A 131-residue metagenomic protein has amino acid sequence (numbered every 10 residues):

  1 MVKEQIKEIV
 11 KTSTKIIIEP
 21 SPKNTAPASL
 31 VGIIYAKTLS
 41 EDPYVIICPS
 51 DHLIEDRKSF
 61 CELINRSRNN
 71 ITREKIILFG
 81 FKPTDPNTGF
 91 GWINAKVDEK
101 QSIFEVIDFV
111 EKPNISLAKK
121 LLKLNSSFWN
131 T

Functional and structural regions predicted by a protein language model:
M1-Y44, E55: Conserved N-terminal catalytic core of the sugar/cofactor nucleotidyltransferase
S21-P22, S50-L53, P83-T84: Short glycine-rich anion-binding loops that position phosphate/pyrophosphate groups of nucleotides and phosphorylated
G32, D51, I93: Residue-level signal for inorganic ion chemistry
R57-T131: Conserved core of the sugar-phosphate nucleotidyltransferase
